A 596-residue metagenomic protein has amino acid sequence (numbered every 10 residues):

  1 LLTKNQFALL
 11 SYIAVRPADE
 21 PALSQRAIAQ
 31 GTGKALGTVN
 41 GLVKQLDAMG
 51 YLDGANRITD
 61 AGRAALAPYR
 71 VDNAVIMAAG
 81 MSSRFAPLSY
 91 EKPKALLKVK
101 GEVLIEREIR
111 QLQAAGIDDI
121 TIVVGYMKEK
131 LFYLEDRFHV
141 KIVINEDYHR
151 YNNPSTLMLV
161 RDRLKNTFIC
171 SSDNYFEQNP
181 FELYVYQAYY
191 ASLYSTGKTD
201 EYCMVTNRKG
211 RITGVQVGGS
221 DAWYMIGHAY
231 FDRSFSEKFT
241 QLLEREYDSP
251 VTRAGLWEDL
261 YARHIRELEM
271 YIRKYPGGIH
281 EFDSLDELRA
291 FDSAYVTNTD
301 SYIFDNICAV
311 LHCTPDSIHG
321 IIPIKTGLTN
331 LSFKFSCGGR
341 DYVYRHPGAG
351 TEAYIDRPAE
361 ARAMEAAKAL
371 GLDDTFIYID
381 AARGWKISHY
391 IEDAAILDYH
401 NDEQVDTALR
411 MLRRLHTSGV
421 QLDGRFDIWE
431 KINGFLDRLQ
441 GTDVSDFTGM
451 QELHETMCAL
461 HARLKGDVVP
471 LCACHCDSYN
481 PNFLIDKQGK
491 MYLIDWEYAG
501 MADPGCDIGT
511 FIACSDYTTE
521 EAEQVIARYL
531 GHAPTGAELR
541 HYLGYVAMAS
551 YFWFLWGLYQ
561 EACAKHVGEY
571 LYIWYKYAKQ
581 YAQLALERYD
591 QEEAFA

Functional and structural regions predicted by a protein language model:
R63-A74, Y224-V310: Conserved alpha/beta core of the MobA/IspD/sugar-nucleotide pyrophosphorylase nucleotidyltransferase superfamily
A65-K128: N-terminal glycine-rich phosphate-binding loop and ensuing alpha1 helix
E129-Y202, T206: Conserved beta-loop-beta/alpha segment of the NTase-like Rossmann-fold superfamily that binds/positions NTPs
E177-T252: Conserved core of the sugar-phosphate nucleotidyltransferase
D292, V296-D300, W556-A596: ATP/Mg2+ or Mg2+-diphosphate-binding catalytic cores that bind nucleotide phosphates or diphosphates via glycine-rich
Y302-H319, V420-C476, K487-Q488: An alpha-helical support segment within catalytic cores of ATP-dependent transferases
I322-W429, L436-E452: ATP-binding pocket architecture of kinase catalytic cores
G505-P534, A547-K565, L584: Active-site activation/catalytic loop segments of kinase-like enzymes and analogous catalytic loops in related
